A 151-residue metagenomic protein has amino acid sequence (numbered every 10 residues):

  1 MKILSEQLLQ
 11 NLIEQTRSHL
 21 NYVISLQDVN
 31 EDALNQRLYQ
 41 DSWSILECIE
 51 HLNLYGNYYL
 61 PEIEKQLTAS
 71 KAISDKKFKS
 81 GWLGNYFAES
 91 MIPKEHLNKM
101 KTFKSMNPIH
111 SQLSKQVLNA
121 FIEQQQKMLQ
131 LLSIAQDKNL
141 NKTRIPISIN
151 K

Functional and structural regions predicted by a protein language model:
M1-E50, L54-K151: Aromatic-glycine hotspot motif
